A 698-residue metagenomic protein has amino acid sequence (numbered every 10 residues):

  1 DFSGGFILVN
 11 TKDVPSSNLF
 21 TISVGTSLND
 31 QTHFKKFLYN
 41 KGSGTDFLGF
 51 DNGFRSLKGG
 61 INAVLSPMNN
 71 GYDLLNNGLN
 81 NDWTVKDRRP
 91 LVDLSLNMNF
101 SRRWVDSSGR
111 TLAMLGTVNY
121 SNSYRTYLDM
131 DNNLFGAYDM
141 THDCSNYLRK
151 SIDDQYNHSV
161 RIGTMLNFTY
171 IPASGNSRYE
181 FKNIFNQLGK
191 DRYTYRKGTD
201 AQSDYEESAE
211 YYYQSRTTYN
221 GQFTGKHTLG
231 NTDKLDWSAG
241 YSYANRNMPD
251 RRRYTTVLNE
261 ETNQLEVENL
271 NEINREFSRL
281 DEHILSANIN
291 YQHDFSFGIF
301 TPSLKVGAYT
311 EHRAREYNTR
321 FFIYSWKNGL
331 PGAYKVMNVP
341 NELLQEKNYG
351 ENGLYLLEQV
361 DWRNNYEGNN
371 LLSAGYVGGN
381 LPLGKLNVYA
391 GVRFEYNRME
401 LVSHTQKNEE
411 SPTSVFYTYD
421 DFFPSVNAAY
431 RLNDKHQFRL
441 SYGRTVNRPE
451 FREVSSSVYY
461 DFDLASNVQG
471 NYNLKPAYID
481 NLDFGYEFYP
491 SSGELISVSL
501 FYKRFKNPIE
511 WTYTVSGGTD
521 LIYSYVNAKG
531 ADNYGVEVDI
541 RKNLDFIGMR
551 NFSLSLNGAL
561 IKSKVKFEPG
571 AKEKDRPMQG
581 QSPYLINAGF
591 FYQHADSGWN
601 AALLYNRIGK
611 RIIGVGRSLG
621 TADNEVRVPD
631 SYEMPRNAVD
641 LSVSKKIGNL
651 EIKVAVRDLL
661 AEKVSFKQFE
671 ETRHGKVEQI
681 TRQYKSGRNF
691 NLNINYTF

Functional and structural regions predicted by a protein language model:
F2-V24: N-terminal periplasmic accessory domains that precede and gate Gram-negative outer-membrane beta-barrel machines
V14-L19, V105-L112, A173-N176, G230-K234 (+10 more regions): Short loop/turn motifs that connect adjacent beta-strands in outer-membrane beta-barrel proteins
T32-R89, T262-L270, E316-G368, G620 (+1 more regions): Flexible glycine-rich, low-complexity coil/linker segments exposed to the extracellular/periplasmic environment
N80-T194, Y219-G221, G230, V426: Transmembrane beta-barrel wall of Gram-negative outer-membrane proteins
I184-Q187, Y213-T224, T228-K234, G240-S242 (+5 more regions): Structural signature of Gram-negative outer-membrane beta-barrels, strongest in the C-terminal barrel of TonB-dependent
L280, A287-N288, N471-K475, N481 (+3 more regions): Outer membrane beta-barrel strand-and-loop segments of large Gram-negative receptors, especially TonB-dependent
F501-R504, I522-V615, N695-T697: Gram-negative outer-membrane beta-barrel transporters
K506, R607-T621, S644-F698: C-terminal beta-signal and adjacent terminal beta-strands/loops of Gram-negative outer-membrane beta-barrel proteins
